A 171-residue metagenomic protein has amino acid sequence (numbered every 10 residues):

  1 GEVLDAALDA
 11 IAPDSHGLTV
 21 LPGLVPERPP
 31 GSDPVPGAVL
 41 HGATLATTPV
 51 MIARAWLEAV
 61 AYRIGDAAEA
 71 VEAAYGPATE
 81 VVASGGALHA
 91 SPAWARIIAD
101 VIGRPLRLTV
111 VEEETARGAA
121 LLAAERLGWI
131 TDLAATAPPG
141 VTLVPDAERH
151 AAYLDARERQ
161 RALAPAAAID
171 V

Functional and structural regions predicted by a protein language model:
G1-V171: Glycine/Thr-rich phosphate-binding loops that ligate phosphate moieties of nucleotide and other phosphorylated ligands
